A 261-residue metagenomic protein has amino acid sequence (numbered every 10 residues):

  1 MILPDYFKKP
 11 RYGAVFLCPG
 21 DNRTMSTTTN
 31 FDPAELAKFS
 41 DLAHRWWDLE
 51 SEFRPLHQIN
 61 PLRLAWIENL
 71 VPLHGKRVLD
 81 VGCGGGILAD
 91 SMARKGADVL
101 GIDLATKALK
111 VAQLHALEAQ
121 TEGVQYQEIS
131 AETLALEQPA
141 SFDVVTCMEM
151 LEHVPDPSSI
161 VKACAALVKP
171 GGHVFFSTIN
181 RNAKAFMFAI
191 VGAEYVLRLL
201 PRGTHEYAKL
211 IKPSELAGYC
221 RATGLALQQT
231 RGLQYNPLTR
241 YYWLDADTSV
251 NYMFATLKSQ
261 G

Functional and structural regions predicted by a protein language model:
P4-N22: Positively charged N-terminal leader segments that act as targeting/secretion signals
M25-W47: N-terminal, positively charged/glycine-rich alpha-helical extensions of SAM-dependent methyltransferases
D48-I67: Conserved SAM-binding loop and adjacent beta-strand
L64-V71, K76-K184, F254-K258: Conserved SAM-binding loop
A185-Y195: Short, flexible, mixed-charge acidic loops at enzyme active sites
R198-E215: Acceptor-substrate binding/catalytic loop of class I
L225-N236: Conserved S-adenosyl-L-methionine
Y241-G261: Core SAM-dependent methyltransferase catalytic element
